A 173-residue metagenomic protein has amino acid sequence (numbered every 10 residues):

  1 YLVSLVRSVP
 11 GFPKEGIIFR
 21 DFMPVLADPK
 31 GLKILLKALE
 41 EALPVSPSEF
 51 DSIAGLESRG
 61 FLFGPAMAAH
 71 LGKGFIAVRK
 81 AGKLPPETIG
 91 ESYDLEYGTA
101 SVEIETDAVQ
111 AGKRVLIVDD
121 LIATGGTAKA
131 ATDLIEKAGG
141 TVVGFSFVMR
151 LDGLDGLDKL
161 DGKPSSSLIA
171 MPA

Functional and structural regions predicted by a protein language model:
Y1-E49, A100: Active-site-facing substrate-recognition patch
L2-S4, K129-A173: PRPP-dependent phosphoribosyltransferase catalytic core
G16, I53, F75, F145: Residue-level signature of catalytic and energy-coupling elements of molecular machines, predominantly ATP/GTP-dependent
S48-E57: Short glycine-rich phosphate-binding loop at a beta-alpha junction
D51, K113, V143: Conserved acidic residues
L62-L71, T132: Short Gly/Thr/Asp-enriched flexible loops that form oxyanion-binding sites at enzyme active sites
K73-L116: Short, glycine/charge-rich flexible loops or terminal/linker lids adjacent to PRPP-binding catalytic cores
D120, G125: Conserved G/P- and acidic residue-centered "switch" motifs that form tight phosphate/ATP-binding loops in soluble
